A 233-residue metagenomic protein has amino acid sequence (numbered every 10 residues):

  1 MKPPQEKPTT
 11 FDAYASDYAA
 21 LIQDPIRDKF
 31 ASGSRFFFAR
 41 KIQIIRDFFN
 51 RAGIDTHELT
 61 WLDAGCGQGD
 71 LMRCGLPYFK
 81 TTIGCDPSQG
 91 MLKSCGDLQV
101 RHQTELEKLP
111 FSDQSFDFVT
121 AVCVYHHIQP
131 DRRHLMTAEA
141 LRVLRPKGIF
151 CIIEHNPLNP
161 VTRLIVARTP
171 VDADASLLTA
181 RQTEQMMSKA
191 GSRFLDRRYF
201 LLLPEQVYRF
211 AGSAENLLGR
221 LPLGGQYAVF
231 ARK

Functional and structural regions predicted by a protein language model:
K2-D55: Conserved class I S-adenosyl-L-methionine
L62, Q68-K108: Class I SAM-dependent methyltransferase SAM/SAH-binding core
T120: A conserved beta-strand element that flanks and buttresses the S-adenosyl-L-methionine
C123-H127: Short catalytic micro-motifs in class I SAM-dependent methyltransferases
H134-P146: A short glycine-rich, Lys/Arg-flanked "PGG" loop and its adjoining helix->strand segment in the class I
K147-E154: Conserved beta-strand signature within the Rossmann-like core of class I S-adenosyl-L-methionine
I149, Q185, L195-K233: A C-terminal cap/extension of S-adenosyl-L-methionine-dependent methyltransferases that defines the acceptor-substrate
V166-Q182: Acceptor-substrate binding/catalytic loop of class I
